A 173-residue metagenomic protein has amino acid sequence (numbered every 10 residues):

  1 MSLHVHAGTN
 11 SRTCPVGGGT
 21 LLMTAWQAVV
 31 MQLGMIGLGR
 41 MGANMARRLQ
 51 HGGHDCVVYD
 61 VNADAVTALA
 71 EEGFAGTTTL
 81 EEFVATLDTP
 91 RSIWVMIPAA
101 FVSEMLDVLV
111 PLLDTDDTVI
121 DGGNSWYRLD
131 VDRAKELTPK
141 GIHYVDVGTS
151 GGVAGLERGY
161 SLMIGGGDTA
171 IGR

Functional and structural regions predicted by a protein language model:
V5-A7: Short hydrophobic alpha-helical segments enriched in small aliphatic residues
T24-R91, D116, V153-L156: NAD(P)+-binding Rossmann beta1-loop-alpha1 motif at the extreme N-terminus of oxidoreductases
T77-T78, D121, H143-V147: General beta-strand structural signal in soluble alpha/beta enzymes
S92-V108: Glycine/threonine-rich flexible loop motifs
I97-A99, N124, T149: Short glycine-/small-residue-rich Rossmann-like dinucleotide-binding loops
M105-D107, W126-R173: Rossmann-fold dinucleotide-binding core
